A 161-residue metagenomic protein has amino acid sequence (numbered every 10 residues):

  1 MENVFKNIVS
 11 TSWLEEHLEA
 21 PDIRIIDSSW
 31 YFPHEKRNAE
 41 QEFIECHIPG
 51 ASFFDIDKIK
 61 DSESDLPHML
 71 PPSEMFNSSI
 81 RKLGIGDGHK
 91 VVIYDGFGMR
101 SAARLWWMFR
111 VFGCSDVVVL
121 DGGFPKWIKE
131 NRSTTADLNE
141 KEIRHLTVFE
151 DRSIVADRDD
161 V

Functional and structural regions predicted by a protein language model:
M1-V161: Cytosolic catalytic domains that perform sulfur/thiol-centered chemistry
